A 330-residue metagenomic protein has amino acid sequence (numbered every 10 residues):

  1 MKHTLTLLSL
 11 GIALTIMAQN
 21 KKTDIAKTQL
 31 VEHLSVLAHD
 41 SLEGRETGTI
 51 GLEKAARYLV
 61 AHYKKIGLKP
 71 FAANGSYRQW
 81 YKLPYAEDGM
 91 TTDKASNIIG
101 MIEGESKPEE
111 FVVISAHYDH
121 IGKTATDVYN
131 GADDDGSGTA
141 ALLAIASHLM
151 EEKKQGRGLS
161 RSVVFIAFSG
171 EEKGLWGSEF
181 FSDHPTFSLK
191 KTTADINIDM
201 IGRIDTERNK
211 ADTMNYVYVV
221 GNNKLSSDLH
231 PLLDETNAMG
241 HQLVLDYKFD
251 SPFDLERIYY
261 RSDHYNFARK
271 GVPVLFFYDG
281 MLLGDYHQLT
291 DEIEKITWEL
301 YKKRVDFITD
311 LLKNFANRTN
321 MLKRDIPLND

Functional and structural regions predicted by a protein language model:
M1-K21: Bacterial Sec-dependent N-terminal signal peptides
N20-D24, D40-I50, A86-D88, T126-D135 (+4 more regions): Second-shell loop/turn segments in exported
I25-K54, I66-A72, D279, D285-Q288: N-terminal capping segment at the start of a domain
L37, L83-G122: Acidic/His- and Gly-rich active-site-bordering loop/insert found across diverse amide/peptide-bond hydrolases
R45-I102: A non-catalytic alpha/beta surface segment that caps or lines the substrate-entry region of metallo-dependent hydrolase
I98-G100, I114-G174, I308: Alpha-helical metal-binding/catalytic segments enriched in His/Glu/Asp
F168-K270, V274, K323: Metal-dependent peptidase/peptidase-like ectodomains
D279-D330: His/Asp/Glu-rich mid-to-C-terminal helical/loop segments that flank catalytic regions of hydrolases
